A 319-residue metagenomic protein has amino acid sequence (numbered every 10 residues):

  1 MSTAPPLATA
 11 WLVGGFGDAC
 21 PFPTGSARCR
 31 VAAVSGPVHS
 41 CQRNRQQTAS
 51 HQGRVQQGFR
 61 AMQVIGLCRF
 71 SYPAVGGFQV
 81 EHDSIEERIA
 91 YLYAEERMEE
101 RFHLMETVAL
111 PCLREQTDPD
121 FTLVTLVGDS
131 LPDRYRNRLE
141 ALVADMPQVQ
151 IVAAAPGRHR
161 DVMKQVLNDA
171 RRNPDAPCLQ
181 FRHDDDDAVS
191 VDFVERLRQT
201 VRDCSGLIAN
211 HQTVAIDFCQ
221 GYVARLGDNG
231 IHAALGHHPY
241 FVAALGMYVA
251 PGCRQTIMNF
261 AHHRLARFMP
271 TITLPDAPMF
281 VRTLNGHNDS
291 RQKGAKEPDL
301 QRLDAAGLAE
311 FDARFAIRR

Functional and structural regions predicted by a protein language model:
A4, F16-F22, A32, P37 (+2 more regions): Short, low-complexity intrinsically disordered segments enriched in A/P/G/S/L with frequent Arg, especially at protein
Q57-T107: N-proximal low-complexity "stem/linker" segments adjacent to membrane-targeting elements
L110-D120: Short, acidic, metal-binding catalytic loop of nucleotide-sugar glycosyltransferases
F121-S130: Short beta-strand/loop segment that forms part of the nucleotide-sugar
R136, D145-C178: Active-site-proximal specificity loops/subdomain of glycosyltransferases
R158-R172, S190-R264: Conserved catalytic core of nucleotide-sugar-dependent glycosyltransferases
A176-A188: Short beta-strand-to-loop acidic/aromatic patch adjacent to the donor-nucleotide binding site
H238-R319: C-terminal catalytic/acceptor-binding lobe
